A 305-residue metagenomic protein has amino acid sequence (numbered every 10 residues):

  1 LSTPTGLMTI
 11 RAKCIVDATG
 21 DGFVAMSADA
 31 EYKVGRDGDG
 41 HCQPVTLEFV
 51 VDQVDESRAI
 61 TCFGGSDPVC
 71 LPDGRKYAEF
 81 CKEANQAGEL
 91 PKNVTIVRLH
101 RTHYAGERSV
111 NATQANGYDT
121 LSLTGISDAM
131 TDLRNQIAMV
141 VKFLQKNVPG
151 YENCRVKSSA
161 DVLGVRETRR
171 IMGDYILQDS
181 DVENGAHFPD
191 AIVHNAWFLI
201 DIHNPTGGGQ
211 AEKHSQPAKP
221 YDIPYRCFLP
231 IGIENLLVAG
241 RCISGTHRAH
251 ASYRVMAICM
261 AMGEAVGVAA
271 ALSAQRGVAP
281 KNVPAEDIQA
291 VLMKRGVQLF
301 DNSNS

Functional and structural regions predicted by a protein language model:
S2-C14, A18-S305: Flavin (FAD/FMN)-binding glycine-rich loop and adjacent Rossmann-like elements that form
